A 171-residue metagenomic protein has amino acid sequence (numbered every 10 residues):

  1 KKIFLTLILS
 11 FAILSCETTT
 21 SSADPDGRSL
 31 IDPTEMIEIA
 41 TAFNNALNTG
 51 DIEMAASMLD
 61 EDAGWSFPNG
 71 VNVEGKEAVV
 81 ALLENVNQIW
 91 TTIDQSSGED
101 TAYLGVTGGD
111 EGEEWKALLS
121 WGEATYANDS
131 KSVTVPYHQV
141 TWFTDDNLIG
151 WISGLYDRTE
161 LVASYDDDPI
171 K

Functional and structural regions predicted by a protein language model:
K1-I3, E17-T18: Positively charged n-region of N-terminal signal peptides that target proteins for export
T6-S15: Bacterial N-terminal signal peptides
C16-E53, S57: Short, low-complexity N-terminal intrinsically disordered segments enriched in polar/charged residues
T49, M54, W65-S66, S132 (+2 more regions): Mature soluble domains of exported/periplasmic/lumenal proteins and thiol-rich metal-chelating peptides
E53, S57, E61-D110, E114-K116: A solvent-exposed, acidic/Ser-Thr-rich amphipathic alpha-helical stretch
G70-N72, A124-A127, Y156-E160: Solvent-exposed loop/turn segments at secondary-structure junctions within structured extracellular/periplasmic domains
E114-L148, S153: Exposed beta-sheet edge and beta->alpha loop/turn motif
G150-K171: Low-complexity, intrinsically disordered terminal/linker segments enriched in charged and Gly/Pro repeats
